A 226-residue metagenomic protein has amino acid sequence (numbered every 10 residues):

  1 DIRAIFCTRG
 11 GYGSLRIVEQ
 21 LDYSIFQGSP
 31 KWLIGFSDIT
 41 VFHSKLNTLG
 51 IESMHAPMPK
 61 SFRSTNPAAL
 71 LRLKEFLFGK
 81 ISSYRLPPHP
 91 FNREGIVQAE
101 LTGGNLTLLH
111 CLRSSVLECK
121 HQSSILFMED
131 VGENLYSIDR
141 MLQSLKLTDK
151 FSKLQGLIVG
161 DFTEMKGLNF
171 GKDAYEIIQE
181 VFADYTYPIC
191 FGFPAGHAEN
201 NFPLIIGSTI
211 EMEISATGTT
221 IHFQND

Functional and structural regions predicted by a protein language model:
D1-L86, F91-N92: Active-site histidine-anchored catalytic micro-motif
D1-R3, M141-K153, K166: Short acidic/glycine-rich loops and adjacent helix/strand connectors that line catalytic pockets where negatively
I5, D38, L109, L157 (+1 more regions): Buried hydrophobic positions in well-ordered alpha/beta secondary-structure cores of metabolic enzymes
R9-Y12, E133, T163, A195: Short glycine-rich anion-binding loops that position phosphate/pyrophosphate groups of nucleotides and phosphorylated
G35, L154-D161, C190-G192: Short internal beta-strands
L70-K146: ATP/pyrophosphate-binding catalytic subdomain of soluble kinases
M165-D226: ATP/nucleoside-binding phosphotransfer catalytic cores, i.e., glycine-rich phosphate-binding loops
